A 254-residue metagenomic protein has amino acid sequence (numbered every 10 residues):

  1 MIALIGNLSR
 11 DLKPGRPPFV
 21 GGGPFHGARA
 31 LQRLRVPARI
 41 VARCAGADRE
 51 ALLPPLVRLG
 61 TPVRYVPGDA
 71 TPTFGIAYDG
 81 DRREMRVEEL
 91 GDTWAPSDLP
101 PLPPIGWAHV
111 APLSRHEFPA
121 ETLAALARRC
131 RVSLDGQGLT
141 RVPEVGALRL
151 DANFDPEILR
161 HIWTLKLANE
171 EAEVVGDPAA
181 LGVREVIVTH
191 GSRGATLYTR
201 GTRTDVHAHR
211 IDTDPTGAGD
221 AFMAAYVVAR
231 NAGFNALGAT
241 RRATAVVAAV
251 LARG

Functional and structural regions predicted by a protein language model:
M1-A3: Extreme N-terminal starter segment of soluble prokaryotic enzymes
N7-L8, A221: Active-site metal-binding loops of divalent metal-dependent hydrolases
R10-P18, R33-A111, H116, T122-R131: Conserved N-terminal subdomain of the carbohydrate kinase-like
A28-P37, A229-N231: Alpha-helix C-terminal capping segments
R29, F74-A77, G194-Y198: Short beta-strand scaffold segments in enzyme catalytic cores
I40, W163-T164, E185: Well-ordered beta-strand positions
W107-A179: Conserved beta-alpha-beta core of the PfkB/ribokinase-like small-molecule kinase fold
D177-G254: Conserved phosphate-binding/catalytic region of the ribokinase-like
